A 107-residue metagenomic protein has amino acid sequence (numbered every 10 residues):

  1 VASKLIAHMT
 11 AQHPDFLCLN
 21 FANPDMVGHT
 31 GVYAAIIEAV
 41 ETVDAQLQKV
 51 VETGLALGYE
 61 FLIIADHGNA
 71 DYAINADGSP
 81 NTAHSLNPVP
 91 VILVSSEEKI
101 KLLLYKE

Functional and structural regions predicted by a protein language model:
V1-E107: Feature captures the catalytic ectodomains and active-site-proximal regions of enzymes that hydrolyze or transfer
